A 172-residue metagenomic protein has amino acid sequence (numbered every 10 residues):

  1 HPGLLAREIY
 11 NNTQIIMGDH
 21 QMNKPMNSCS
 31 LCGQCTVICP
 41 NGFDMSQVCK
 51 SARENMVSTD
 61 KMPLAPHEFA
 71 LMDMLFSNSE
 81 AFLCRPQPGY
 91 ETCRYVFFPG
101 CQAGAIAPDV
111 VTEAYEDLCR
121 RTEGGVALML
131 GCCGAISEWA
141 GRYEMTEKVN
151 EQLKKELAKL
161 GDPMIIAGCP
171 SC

Functional and structural regions predicted by a protein language model:
P2-G168: Iron-sulfur-cluster electron-transfer modules
S171-C172: Alpha-helix capping/helix-boundary segments
